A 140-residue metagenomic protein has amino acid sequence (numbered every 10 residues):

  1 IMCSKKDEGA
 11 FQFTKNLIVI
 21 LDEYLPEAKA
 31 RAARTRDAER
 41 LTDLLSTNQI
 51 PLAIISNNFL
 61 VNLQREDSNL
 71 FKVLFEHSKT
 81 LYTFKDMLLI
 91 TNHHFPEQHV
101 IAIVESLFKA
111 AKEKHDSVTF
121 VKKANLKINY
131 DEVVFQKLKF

Functional and structural regions predicted by a protein language model:
I1-K15: Extracytoplasmic "Venus flytrap"
M2-C3, L81-H99: A bilobed periplasmic-binding-protein/Venus flytrap-type ligand-binding module shared by bacterial periplasmic
D7-G9, N58-V61, H94-E97: Solvent-exposed loop/turn segments at secondary-structure junctions within structured extracellular/periplasmic domains
F11-I18, A38, T42, V100-V104: Extracytoplasmic/secreted envelope proteins and their assembly/folding machinery, especially bacterial periplasmic
P26-D43, I128: Short helix-initiation/N-cap motifs at beta->coil->alpha
P51-K72: A ligand-binding cleft/hinge motif common to bilobed small-molecule-binding domains
S68-T83: Short beta-strand->loop
E113-F140: An extracytoplasmic/periplasmic, membrane-proximal ligand-sensing/linker region
